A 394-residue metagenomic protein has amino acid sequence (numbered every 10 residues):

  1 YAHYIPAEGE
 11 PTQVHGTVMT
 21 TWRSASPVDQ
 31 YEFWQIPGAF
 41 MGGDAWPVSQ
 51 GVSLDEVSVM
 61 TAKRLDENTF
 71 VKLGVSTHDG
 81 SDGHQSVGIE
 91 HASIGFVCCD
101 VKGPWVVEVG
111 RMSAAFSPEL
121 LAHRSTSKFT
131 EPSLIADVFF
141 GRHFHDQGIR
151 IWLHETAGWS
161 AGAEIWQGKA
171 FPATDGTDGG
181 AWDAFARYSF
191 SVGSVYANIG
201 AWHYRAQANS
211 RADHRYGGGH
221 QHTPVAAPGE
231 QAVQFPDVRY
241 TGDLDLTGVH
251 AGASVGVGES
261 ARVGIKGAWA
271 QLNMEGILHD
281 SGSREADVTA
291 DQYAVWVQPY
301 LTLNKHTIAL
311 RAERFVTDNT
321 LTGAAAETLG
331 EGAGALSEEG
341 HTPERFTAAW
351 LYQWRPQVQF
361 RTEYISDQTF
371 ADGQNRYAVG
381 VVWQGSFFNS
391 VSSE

Functional and structural regions predicted by a protein language model:
I5-Y31, W46-F171, G176-N198, H203 (+1 more regions): Outer membrane beta-barrel
G9, S194-G340, E344: Detector for outer-membrane/organellar transmembrane beta-barrel domains, recognizing the amphipathic beta-strand
V28-Q30, Q85, E119-R124, D175 (+5 more regions): Outer-membrane beta-barrel and related beta-rich outer-membrane complex signature in Gram-negative bacteria
Y31-P37, E90, H123-T130, T177-W182 (+4 more regions): Flexible, surface-exposed loop regions and adjacent strand-edge segments of Gram-negative outer-membrane beta-barrel
G43-P47, T77-S81, L134-D137, K169-A173 (+4 more regions): Extracellular loop and loop/strand-boundary signature of outer-membrane beta-barrel proteins
L54, V87, F144, D178-A181 (+5 more regions): Membrane-spanning beta-strands of outer-membrane beta-barrel proteins
R355-Q359, I365, T369-D372, G385-N389: C-terminal beta-signal and adjacent terminal beta-strands/loops of Gram-negative outer-membrane beta-barrel proteins
Q374-E394: Outer-membrane beta-barrel "beta-signal"
